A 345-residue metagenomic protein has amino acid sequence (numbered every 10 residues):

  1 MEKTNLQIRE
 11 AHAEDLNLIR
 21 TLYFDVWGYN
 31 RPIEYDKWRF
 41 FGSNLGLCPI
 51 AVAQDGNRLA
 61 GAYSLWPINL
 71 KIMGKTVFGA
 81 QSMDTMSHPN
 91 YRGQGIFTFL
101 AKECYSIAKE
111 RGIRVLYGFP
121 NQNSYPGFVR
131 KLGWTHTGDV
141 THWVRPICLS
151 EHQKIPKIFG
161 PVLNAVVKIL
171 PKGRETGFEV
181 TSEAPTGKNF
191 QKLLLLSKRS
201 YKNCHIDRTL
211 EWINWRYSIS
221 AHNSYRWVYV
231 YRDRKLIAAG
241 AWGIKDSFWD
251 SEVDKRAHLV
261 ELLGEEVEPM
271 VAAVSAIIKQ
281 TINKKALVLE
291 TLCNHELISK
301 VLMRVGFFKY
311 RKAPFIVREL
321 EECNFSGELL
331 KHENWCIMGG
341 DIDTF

Functional and structural regions predicted by a protein language model:
M1-A13, P161-K188: Conserved N-terminal entry element of GNAT/NAT acetyltransferase domains
K3, R114-K168, R226, R232 (+1 more regions): Active-site/acyl-donor-binding loops of N-acyltransferases
L6-M86, E183-E261: A conserved beta-strand-loop-helix scaffold within acyl/acetyltransferase catalytic domains
N17, T21-F24, K102, S106 (+4 more regions): A broad, structural surface signal
S43-A53, L59-W66, G79-D84, R92 (+4 more regions): Core nucleotidyl-transferase/polymerase catalytic module
S87, G93-S106, V267-K279: Conserved acetyl-CoA-binding loop-helix of GNAT-fold acetyltransferases
K109, S218-A221, I282: Residue-level signal for alpha-helix termini/capping positions
